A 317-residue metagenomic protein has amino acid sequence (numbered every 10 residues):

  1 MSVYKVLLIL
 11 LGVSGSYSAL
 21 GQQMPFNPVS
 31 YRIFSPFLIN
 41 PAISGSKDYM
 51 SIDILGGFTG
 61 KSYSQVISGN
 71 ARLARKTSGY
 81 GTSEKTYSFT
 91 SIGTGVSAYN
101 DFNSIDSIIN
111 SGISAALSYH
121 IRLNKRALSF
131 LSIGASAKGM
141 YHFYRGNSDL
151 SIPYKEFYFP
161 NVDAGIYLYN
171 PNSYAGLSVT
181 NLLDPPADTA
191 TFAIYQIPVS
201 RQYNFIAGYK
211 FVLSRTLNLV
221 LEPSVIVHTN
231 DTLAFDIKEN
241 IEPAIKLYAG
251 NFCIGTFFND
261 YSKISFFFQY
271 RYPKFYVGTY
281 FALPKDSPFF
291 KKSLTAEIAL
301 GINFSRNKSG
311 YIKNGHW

Functional and structural regions predicted by a protein language model:
S2-V6, M24-P25: Short, basic/polar N-terminal leader/transit segment immediately after the initiator methionine
Y4-G15: Sec-dependent N-terminal signal peptides
S16-G21: Sec/Tat signal peptide C-region and signal peptidase I cleavage site
Q22-W317: Subset of outer-membrane beta-barrel
